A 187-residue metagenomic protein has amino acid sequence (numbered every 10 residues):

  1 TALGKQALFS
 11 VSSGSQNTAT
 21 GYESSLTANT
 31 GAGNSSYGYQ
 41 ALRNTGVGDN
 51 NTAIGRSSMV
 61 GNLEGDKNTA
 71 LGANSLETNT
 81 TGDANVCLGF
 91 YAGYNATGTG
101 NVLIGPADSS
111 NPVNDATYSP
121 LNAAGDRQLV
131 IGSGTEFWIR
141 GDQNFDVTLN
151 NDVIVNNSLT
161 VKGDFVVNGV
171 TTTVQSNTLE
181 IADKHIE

Functional and structural regions predicted by a protein language model:
T1-I154: Glycine- and small/polar-enriched repetitive beta-structure motifs of secreted/surface proteins
W138-E187: Register-specific beta-strand positions within repetitive beta-rich fiber domains
